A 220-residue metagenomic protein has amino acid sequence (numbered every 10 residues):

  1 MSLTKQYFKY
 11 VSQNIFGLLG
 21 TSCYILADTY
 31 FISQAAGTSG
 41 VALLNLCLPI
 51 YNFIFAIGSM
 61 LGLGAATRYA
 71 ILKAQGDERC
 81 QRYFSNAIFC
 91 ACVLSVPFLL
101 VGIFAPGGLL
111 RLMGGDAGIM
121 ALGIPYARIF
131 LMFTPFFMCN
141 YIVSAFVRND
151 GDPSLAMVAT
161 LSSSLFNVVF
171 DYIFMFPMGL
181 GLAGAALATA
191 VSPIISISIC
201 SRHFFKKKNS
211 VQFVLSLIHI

Functional and structural regions predicted by a protein language model:
M1-I15, Y69-F133, P177-I218: Short alpha-helical transmembrane segments in multi-pass integral membrane proteins
T4-C23, A27, I50-I57, M132 (+1 more regions): Residue-level signal for short hydrophobic patches within transmembrane helices of multi-pass membrane transporters
D28, A65, A105-P106, V143 (+2 more regions): Hydrophobic/aromatic residues in alpha-helical transmembrane segments
I32-N52, G118-L122, L182-L187: Interfacial/gating helices of multi-pass transporter permease domains
V41-L100, F137-A156: Small-residue-rich hydrophobic transmembrane alpha-helices
F53-A56, N167-D171, I197-S201: Hydrophobic transmembrane alpha-helices of multi-pass small-molecule transporters
A91, F146-Y172, L187-A190: Alpha-helical transmembrane segments of multi-pass membrane transporters/permeases
